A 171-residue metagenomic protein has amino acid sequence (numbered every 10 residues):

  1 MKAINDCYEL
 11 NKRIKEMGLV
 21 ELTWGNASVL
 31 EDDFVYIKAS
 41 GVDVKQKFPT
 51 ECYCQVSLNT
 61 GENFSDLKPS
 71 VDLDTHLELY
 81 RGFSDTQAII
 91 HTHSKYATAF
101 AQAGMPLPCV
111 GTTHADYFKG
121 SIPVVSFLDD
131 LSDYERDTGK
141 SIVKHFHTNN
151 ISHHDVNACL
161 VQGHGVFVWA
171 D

Functional and structural regions predicted by a protein language model:
M1-D171: Glycine-rich flexible loops
